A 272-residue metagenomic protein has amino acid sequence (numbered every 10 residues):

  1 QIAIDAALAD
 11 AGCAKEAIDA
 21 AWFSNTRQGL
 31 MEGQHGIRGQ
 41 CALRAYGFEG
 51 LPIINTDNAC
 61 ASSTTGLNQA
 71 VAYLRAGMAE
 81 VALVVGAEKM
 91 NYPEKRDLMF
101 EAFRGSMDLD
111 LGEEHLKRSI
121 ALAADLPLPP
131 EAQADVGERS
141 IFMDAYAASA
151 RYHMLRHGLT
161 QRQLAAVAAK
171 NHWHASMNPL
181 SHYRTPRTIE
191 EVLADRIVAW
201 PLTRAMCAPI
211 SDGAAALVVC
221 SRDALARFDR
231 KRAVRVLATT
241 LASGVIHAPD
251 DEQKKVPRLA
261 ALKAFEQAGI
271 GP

Functional and structural regions predicted by a protein language model:
Q1, E16-F23, G29, G36 (+6 more regions): Metallocofactor- and cofactor-centric catalytic cores in central/energy metabolism, strongly enriched
Q1-A11, A42-G47: Short catalytic helix/loop segments, enriched in acidic residues and glycine and frequently bearing histidine
D5-D19, H153-T160, A261-P272: Phosphate/pyrophosphate-binding loops at sites that engage ATP/ADP/AMP, CoA/4′-phosphopantetheine, polyphosphate
K15-N25, P52-N58, A82-G86, Q163-A169 (+2 more regions): Beta-strand segments within the central parallel beta-sheet cores of soluble alpha/beta enzyme folds
Q28-A82, K89-Q133, G137-A145, Y183-P209 (+2 more regions): Conserved catalytic cysteine-centered active-site region of acyl-thioester-dependent Claisen-condensing enzymes
D57-E88, M143-M177, L217-D223, P272: Active-site-proximal alpha-helical scaffold in enzymes
A165-A233, L237-S243: N-terminal extracellular/periplasmic Venus flytrap/periplasmic-binding protein-like
K231-L241, I246-P272: A glycine- and small/hydrophobic-rich beta-loop-beta segment that serves as a flexible "lid/hinge" or phosphate-binding
